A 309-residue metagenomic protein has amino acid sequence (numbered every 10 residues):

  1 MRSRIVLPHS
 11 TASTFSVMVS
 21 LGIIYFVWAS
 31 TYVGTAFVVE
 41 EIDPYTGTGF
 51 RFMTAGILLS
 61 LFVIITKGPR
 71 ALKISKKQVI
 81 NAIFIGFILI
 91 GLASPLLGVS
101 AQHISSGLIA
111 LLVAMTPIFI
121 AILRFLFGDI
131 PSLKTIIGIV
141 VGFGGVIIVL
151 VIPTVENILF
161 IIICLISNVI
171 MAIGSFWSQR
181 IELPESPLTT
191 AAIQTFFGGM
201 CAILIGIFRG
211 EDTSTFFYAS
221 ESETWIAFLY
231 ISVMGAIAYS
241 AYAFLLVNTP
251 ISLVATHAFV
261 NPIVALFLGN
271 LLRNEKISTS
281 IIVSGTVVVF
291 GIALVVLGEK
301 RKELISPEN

Functional and structural regions predicted by a protein language model:
R2-G49, V99, P153-R180, C201-L204 (+3 more regions): Glycine-/small-residue-enriched transmembrane alpha-helix faces in small-molecule transporters and effluxers
R2-S10, F52, T224, F259-N309: C-terminal-most transmembrane helix of multi-pass membrane proteins
F15-S16, V39-L92, F119-L123, I170-W177 (+3 more regions): Transmembrane alpha-helices of multi-pass small-molecule transport proteins
V27, T31-Y32, S60-I109, V113 (+2 more regions): Specific transmembrane alpha-helical segments of multi-pass solute transporters/efflux pumps, especially DMT/EamA
V33-P44, R70-L72, G98-Q102, I147-L159 (+3 more regions): Membrane-interface helix termini and inter-helical loops of multi-pass transporters
V38, G47, R51, S100 (+9 more regions): Hydrophobic/aromatic residues within transmembrane alpha-helices of multi-pass small-molecule transporters
T48-F50, L108-M115, W177-M200, G235-L271: Helix-helix packing/entry segments at the starts of transmembrane helices
L59, A114-M115, P131-V151, A202 (+3 more regions): Hydrophobic transmembrane alpha-helices of multi-pass small-molecule transport proteins
